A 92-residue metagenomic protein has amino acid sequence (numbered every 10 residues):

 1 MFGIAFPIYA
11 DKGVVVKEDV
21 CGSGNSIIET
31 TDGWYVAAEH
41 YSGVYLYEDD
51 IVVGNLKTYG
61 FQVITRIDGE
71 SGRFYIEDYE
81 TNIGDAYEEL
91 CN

Functional and structural regions predicted by a protein language model:
M1-D11: Classic N-terminal secretory signal peptides
Y9-G22: Structural detector for short beta-strands of small beta-barrel domains
A10-K12, I67-N92: Short peripheral tails and domain-boundary helices/loops at the edges of structured domains
G22-I28: Short aromatic-glycine-enriched beta-strand elements
Y35-S42: Short alpha-helix capping/helix-loop boundary micro-motifs
K57-I67: Short, Lys/Arg- and Gly-enriched loop/turn segments at beta-strand edges
